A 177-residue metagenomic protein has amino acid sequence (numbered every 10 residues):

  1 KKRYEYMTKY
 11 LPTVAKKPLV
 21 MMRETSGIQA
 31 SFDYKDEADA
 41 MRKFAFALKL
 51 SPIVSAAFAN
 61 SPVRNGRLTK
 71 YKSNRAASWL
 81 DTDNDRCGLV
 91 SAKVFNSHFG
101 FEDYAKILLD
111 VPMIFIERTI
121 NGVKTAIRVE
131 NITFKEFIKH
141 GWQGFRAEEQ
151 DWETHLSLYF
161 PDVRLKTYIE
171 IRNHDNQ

Functional and structural regions predicted by a protein language model:
K2-M21: Acidic, His- and aromatic-enriched active-site or binding-groove loops in soluble protein domains that engage sugars
V14, S26, W152-H155: Short, functionally important structural connectors and interaction interfaces within domains
M21, A38-A45, K49, I53-A56 (+1 more regions): C-terminal accessory/tail domains of diverse enzymes
M22-I28: Short, conserved phosphate-binding/catalytic loop or strand-edge motifs used in phosphoryl-/nucleotidyl-transfer
S31-D33: Short hydrophobic/aromatic beta-strand micro-patches that form the beta-sheet surface supporting nucleotide- or nucleic
